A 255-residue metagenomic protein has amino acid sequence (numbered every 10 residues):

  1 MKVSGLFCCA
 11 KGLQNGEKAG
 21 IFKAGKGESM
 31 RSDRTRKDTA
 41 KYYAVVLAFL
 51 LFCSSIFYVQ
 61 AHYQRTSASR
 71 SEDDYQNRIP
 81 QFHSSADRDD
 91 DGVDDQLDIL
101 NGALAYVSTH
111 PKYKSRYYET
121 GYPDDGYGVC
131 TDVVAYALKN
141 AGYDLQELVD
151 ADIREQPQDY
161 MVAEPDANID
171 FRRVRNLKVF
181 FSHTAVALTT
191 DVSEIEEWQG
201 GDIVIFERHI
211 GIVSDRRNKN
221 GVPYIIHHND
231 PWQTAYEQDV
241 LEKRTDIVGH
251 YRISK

Functional and structural regions predicted by a protein language model:
C8-C9: Cysteine-centered motifs
Q14-E17, I21: Short, positively charged and aromatic/hydrophobic N-terminal segments
R31-F49: N-terminal Sec-pathway targeting helices
L50-Q60: Hydrophobic alpha-helical membrane-insertion segments, chiefly the h-region of N-terminal signal peptides
Q60-K178: N-terminal capping segments
V93, R154-W232: ...with weaker cross-activation on analogous glycine-rich loops/strands in unrelated enzymes
K139-L145, R217-K219, G249: Bacterial peptidoglycan biogenesis and beta-lactam-recognition machinery
G221-K255: Low-complexity, Gly/Ser/Thr/Pro-rich intrinsically disordered linker/tail segments
